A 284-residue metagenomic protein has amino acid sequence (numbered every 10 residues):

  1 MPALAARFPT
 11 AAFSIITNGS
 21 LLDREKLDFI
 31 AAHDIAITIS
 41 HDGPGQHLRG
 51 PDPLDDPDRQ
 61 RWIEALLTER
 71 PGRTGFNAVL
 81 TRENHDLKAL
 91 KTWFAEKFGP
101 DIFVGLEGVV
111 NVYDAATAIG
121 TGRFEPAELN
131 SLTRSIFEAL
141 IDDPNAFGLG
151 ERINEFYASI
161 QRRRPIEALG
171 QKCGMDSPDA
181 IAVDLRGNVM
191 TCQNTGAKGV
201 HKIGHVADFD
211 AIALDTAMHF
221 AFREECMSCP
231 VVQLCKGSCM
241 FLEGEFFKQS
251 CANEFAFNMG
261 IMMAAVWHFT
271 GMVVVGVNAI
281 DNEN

Functional and structural regions predicted by a protein language model:
M1-N111: Radical SAM/AdoMet-radical enzyme domain recognition
G19, G43, S177, G187 (+1 more regions): Glycine-centered flexibility sites
L22-D23, Q46, E83-H85, V112-D114 (+4 more regions): Flexible loop/turn segments at secondary-structure boundaries
G50-D52, T117, Q249-C251: Short secondary-structure transition/capping segments
D56-Q60, L87, P126-R134, F222 (+1 more regions): A structural signal for well-ordered alpha-helical scaffolds and beta->alpha junctions
R70-P71, L87-F98, Y157-M175, F222-C251: Amphipathic, soluble alpha/beta structural segments
F103, V112-K198, L234: A C-terminal junction/extension of Radical SAM enzymes
N188-V189, Q193-N284: Flexible mid-to-C-terminal extensions adjoining Fe-S/redox cofactors in radical SAM and related proteins
